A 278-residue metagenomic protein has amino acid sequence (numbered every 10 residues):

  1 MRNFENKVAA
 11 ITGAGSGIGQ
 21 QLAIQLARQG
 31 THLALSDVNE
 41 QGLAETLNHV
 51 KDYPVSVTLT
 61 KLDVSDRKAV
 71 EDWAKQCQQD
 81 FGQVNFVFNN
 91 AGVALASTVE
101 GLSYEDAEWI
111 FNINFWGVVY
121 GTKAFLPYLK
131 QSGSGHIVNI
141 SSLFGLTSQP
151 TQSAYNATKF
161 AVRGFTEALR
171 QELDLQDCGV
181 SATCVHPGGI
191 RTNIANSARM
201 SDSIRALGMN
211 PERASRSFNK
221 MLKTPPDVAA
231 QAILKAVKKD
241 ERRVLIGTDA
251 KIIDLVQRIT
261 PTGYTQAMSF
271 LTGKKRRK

Functional and structural regions predicted by a protein language model:
R2-A34: Canonical Rossmann dinucleotide-binding motif of NAD(H)/NADP(H)-dependent dehydrogenases/reductases, specifically
Q29-E45: Conserved glycine-rich Rossmann-like NAD(P)H-binding loop of the short-chain dehydrogenase/reductase
E40-Q41, K61-D72, Y104: The beta1-alpha1 cofactor-binding region of Rossmann-like NAD(H)/NADP(H)-dependent oxidoreductases
T98-V99, S103-W109: Substrate-binding pocket helix/loop in short-chain dehydrogenase/reductase
T122, T158: Active-site helix of classical SDR
S142: Residue(s) in the substrate-gating loop at a strand-loop-helix junction that position the organic substrate next
D174-V244, T248: SDR active-site lid
